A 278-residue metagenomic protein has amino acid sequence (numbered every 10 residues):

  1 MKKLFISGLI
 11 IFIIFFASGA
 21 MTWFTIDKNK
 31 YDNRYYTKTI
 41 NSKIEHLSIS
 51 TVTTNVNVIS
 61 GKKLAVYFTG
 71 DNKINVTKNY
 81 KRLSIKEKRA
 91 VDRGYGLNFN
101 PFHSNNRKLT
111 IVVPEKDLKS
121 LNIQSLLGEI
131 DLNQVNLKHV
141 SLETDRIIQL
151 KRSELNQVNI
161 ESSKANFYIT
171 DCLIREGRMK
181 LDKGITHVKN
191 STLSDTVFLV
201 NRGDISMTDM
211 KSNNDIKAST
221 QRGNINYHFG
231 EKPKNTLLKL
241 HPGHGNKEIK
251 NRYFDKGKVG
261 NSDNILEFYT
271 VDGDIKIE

Functional and structural regions predicted by a protein language model:
M1-G8, E278: Short, Lys/Arg-enriched, disordered terminal segments
F5-T22: Hydrophobic membrane-insertion alpha-helices, especially the h-region of bacterial N-terminal signal peptides
G19-T37: Sec-dependent signal peptide cleavage junction
R34-H46, N55-N57, V76-E161, N166-E176 (+2 more regions): Right-handed parallel beta-helix
V58-K73: Start-of-domain marker
K63-A65, Y80-S84, N235: A generic structural signal for beta-strand entry/edge sites
I169-E278: Short, surface-exposed interaction patches in beta-rich subdomains that mediate adhesion/assembly near membranes
